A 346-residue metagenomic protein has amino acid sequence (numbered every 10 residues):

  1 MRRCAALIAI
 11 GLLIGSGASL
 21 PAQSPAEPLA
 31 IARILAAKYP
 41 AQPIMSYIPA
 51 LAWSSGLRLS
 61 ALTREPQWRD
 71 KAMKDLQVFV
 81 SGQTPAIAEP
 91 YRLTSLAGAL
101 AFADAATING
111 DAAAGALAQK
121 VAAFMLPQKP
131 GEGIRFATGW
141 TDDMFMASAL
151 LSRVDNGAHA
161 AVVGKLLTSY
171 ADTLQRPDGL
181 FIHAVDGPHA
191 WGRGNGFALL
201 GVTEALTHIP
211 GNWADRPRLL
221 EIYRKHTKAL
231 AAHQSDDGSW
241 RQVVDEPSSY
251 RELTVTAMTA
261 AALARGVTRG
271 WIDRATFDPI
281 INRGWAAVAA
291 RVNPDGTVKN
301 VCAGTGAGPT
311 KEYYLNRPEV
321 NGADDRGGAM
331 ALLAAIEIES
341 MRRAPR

Functional and structural regions predicted by a protein language model:
M1-R3: Positively charged n-region of N-terminal signal peptides that target proteins for export
A6-S16: Bacterial N-terminal signal peptides
A18-P21: Sec/Tat signal peptide C-region and signal peptidase I cleavage site
S24-A50, L57-V121, E246, R251 (+1 more regions): CBM-like carbohydrate-recognition segments
L29, A36, S54-L57, W191-T203: Contiguous N-terminal and early-domain "leader" segments and peripheral loops that mark the onset or edge of a domain
R69-D70, S81-D186, A190, P294: Extended ligand-binding groove/face enriched in aromatic
T141-D142, S148-V244, S249-A260, T268 (+4 more regions): Extended ligand-binding clefts on enzyme/binding-domain cores
